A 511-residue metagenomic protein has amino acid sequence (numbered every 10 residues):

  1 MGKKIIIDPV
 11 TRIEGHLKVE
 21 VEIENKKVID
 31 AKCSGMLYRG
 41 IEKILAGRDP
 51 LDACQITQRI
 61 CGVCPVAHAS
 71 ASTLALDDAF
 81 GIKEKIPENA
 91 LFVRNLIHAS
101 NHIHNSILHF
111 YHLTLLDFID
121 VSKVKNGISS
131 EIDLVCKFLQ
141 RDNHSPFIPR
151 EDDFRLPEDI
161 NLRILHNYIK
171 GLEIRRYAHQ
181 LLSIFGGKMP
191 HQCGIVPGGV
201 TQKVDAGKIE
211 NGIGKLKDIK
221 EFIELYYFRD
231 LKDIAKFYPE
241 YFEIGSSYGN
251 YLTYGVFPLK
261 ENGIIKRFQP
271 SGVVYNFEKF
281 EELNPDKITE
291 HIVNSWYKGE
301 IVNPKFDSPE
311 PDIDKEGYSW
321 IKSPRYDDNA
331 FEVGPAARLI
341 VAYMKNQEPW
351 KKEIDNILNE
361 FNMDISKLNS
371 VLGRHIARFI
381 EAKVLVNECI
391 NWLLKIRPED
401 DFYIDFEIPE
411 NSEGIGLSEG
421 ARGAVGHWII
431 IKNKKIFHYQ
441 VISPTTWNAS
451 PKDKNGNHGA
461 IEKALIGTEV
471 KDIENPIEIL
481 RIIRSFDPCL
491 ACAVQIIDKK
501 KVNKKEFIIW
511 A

Functional and structural regions predicted by a protein language model:
M1-R422, S443-A511: Active-site bordering "gate/hinge" segments that shape substrate access to catalytic or cofactor-binding pockets
I29, F437-H438: Generic structural signal for well-ordered beta-strand positions
I430-I431: Aromatic-rich beta-strand edge motifs centered on tyrosine
